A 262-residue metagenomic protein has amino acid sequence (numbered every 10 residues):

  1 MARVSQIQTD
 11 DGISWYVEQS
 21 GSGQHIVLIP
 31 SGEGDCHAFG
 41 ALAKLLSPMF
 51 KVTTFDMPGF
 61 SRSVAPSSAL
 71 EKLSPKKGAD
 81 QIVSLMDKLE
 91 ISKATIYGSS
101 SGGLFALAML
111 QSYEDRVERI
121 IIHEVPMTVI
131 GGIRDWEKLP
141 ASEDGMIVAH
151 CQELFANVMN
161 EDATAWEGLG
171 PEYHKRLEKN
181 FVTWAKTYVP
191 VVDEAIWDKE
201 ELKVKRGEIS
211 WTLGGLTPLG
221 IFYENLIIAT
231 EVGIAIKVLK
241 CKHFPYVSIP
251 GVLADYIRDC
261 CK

Functional and structural regions predicted by a protein language model:
Q6-A65: Conserved HGGG/HGGXW glycine-rich cap/lid loop of the alpha/beta-hydrolase fold
T53-T95: Active-site loop/oxyanion-hole signature of alpha/beta-hydrolase fold enzymes
I96-G98, H123: Short beta-strand immediately N-terminal to the catalytic nucleophile in serine-hydrolase-like folds
G98, G102, A106: Gly/Ala-rich beta-loop-alpha elbow adjacent to hydrolase catalytic centers
L107, Q111, V117-I147: Flexible "cap/lid" loop of the alpha/beta hydrolase fold
A149-A185: Conserved alpha/beta-hydrolase catalytic His-Asp/Glu region
R176-V232, K237-Y246: Conserved serine/cysteine hydrolase catalytic core
V247-D259: Post-His helix in hydrolase/transferase enzymes
